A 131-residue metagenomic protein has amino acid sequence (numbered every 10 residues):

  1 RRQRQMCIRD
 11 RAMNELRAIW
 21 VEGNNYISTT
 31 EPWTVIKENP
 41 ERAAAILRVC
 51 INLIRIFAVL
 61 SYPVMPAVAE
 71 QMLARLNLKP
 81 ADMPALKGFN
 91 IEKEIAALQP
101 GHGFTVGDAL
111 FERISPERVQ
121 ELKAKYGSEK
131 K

Functional and structural regions predicted by a protein language model:
R1: A contiguous, well-structured pocket-lining segment that forms one wall/lid of small-molecule binding clefts in soluble
R4-I8: Short, small-residue-biased leader/transition segments that mark boundaries at the very start of proteins
R9-E15: Helix-loop elements that line ligand-binding/catalytic pockets
R17-K131: Basic, alpha-helical terminal appendages of large translation-related enzymes
